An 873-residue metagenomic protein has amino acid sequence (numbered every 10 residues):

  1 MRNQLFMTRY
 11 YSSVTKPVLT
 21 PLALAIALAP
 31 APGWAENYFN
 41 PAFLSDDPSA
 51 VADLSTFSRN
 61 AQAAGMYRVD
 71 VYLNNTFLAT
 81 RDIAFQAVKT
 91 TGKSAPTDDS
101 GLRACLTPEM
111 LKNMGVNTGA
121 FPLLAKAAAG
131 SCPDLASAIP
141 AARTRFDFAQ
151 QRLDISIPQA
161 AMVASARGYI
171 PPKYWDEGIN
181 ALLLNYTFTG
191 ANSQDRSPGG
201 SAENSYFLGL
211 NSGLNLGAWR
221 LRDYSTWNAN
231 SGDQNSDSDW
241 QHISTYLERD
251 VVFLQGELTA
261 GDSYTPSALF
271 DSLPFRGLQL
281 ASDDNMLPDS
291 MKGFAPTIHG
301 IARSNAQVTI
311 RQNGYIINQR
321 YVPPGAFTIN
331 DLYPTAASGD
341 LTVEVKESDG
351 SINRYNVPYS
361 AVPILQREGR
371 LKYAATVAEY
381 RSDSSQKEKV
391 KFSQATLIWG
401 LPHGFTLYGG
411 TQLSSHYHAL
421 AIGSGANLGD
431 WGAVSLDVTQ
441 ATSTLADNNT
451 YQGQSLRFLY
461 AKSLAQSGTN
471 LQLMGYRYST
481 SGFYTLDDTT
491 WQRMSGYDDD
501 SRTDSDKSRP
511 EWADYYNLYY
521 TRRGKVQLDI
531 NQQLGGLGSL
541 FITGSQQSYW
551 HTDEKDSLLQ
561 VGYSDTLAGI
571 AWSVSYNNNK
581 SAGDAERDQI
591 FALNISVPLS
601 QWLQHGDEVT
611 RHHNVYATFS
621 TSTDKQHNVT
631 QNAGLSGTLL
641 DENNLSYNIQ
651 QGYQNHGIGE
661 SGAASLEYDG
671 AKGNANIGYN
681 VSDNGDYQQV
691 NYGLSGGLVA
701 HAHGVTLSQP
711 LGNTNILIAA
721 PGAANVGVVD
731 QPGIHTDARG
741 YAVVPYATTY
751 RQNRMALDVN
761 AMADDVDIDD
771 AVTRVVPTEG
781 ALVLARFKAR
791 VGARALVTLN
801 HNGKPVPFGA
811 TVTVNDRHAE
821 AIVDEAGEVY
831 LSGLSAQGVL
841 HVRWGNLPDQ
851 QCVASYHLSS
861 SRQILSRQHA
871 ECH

Functional and structural regions predicted by a protein language model:
R2-A35: Gram-negative bacterial Sec-dependent N-terminal signal peptides
E36-D70, L78-A79, T107-N117, F121-L123 (+9 more regions): Flexible, glycine-rich linker and terminal segments associated with outer-membrane beta-barrel/transport systems
R81-R103, A129: Short acidic/polar beta-strand-loop edge motifs in secreted extracellular and Gram-negative envelope-associated
D98-L106, A202-E203, S414: Soluble non-cytosolic domains of exported or imported proteins
S212, A375-S384, K389, S393-T411 (+2 more regions): Core alpha-helical transmembrane segments of integral membrane proteins
G325-A326, S415-H416, T442: Short coil/turn segments at the loop-to-beta-strand junctions that recur within blades of beta-propeller repeat folds
I329-T335, D340: Extracytoplasmic assembly/pore-lining segments of large envelope/extracellular complexes
